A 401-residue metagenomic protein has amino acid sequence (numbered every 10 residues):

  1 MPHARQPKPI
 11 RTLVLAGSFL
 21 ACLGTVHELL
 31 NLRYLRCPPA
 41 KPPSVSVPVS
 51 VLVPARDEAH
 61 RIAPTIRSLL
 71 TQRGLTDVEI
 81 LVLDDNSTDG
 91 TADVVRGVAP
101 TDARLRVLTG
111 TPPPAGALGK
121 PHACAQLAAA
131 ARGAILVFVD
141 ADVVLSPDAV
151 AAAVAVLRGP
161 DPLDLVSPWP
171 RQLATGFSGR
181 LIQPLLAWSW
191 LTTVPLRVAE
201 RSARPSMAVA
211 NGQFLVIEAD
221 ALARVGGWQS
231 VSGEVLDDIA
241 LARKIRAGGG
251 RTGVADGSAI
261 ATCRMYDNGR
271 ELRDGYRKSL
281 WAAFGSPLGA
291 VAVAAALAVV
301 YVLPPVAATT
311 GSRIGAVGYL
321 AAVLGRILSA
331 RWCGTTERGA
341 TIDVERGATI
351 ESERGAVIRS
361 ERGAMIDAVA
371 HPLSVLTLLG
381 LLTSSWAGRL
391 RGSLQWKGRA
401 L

Functional and structural regions predicted by a protein language model:
M1-V45, Q183-A187, T192-L196, H371: N-terminal membrane-anchoring/stem segments of glycan-assembly enzymes
E28-N31, R106-A129, V156-R224, A368-R389: Long helical/loop segments within the catalytic core of UDP-sugar-dependent glycosyltransferases, especially the large
V47-S50, E79: Cell-envelope/extracellular polymer assembly enzymes that use nucleotide-activated donors
R67-D77: Short, acidic, metal-binding catalytic loop of nucleotide-sugar glycosyltransferases
L75, D84-V94, T111-P112: A conserved acidic beta->alpha catalytic loop
G90, A141-V156: Acidic donor-binding/catalytic loop of UDP-sugar-dependent glycosyltransferases, especially processive GT2
L157, D161-P162, S167-W190, D220-A223 (+1 more regions): Catalytic donor/gating beta->alpha subdomain of glycosyltransferases that bind UDP-sugars
A290-D343, G355-S393: Membrane-embedded multi-pass helical conduit in multi-pass membrane proteins, especially envelope-biosynthetic
